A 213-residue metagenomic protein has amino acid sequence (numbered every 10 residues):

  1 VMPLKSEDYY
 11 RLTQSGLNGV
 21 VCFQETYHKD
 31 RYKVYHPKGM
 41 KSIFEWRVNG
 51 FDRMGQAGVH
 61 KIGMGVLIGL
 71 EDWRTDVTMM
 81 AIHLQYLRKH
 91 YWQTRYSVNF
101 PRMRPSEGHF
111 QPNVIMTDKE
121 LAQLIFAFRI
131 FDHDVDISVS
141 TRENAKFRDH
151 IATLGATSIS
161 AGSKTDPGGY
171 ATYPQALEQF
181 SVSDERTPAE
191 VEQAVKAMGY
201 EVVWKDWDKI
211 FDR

Functional and structural regions predicted by a protein language model:
V1-F51, Q56-A57, K61, L70-D72 (+1 more regions): Conserved SAM/AdoMet-binding glycine-rich loop
M2-P3, E25, L67-I68, T141 (+2 more regions): Residue-level "edge-of-site" marker
L4, P37, G50-D76, N99-V114 (+1 more regions): Conserved strand-turn element in the central/C-terminal portion of the radical SAM core barrel that lines
K5-Q14, H60, E71-Q85, N144-G155: Catalytic cores of alpha/beta
V21, I62, S158-G162: Short hydrophobic alpha-helical runs that function as membrane-insertion/retention elements
C22, M54, L84, F128 (+1 more regions): Conserved, mostly hydrophobic/aromatic
F44-R47, V77-M80, L121, P188: Aromatic/hydrophobic pocket-lining residues that form the small-molecule binding cavity in soluble enzyme cores
K89-R213: Auxiliary Fe-S-binding modules of radical SAM enzymes
